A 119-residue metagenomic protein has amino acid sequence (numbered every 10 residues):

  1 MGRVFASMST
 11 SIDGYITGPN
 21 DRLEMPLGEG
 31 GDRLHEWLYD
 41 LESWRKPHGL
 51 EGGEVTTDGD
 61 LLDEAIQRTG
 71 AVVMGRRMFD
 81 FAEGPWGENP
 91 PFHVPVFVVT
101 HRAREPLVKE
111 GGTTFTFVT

Functional and structural regions predicted by a protein language model:
M1-T119: Portal/gating segments that form or line small-molecule/metal binding sites
